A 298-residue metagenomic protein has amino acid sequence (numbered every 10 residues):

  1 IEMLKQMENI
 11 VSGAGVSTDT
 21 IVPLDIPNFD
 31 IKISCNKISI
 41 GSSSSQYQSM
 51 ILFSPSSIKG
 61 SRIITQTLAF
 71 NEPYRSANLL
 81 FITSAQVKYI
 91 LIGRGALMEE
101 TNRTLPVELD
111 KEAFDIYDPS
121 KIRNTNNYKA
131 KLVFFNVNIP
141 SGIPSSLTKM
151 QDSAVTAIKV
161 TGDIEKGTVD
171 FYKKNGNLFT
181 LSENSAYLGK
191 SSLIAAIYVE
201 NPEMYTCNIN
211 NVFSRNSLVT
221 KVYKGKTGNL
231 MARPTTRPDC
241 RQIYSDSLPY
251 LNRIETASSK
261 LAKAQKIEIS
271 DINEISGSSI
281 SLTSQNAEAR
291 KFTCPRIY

Functional and structural regions predicted by a protein language model:
E2-Y298: Long, compositionally biased, intrinsically disordered regions
